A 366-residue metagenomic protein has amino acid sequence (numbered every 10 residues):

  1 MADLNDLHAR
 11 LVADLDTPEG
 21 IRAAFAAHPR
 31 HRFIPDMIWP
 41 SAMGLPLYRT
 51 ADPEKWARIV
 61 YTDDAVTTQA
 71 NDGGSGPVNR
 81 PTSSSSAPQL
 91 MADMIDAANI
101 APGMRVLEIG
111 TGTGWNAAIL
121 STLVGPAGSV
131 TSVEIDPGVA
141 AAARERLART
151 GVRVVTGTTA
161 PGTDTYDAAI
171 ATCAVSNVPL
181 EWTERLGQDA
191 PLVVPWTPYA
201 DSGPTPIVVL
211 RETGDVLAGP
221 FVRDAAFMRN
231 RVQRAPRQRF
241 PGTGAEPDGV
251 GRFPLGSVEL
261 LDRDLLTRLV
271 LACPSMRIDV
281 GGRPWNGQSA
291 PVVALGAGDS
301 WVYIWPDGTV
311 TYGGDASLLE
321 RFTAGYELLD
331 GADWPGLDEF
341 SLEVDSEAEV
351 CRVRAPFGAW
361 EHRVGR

Functional and structural regions predicted by a protein language model:
M1-L107, N116, L123, V139-A141 (+2 more regions): Class I SAM-dependent transferase core
L15, P29-F33, A171, Y326 (+1 more regions): Short amphipathic alpha-helical segments enriched in hydrophobics
I21, D36-S41, R153, R185 (+2 more regions): A short, aromatic/hydrophobic, helix- or strand-capping loop or linear motif that either lines the entrance/gate
I21-R22, N79-P88, T197, A272-M276 (+2 more regions): Hydrophobic alpha-helical segments that drive targeting, anchoring, or assembly
T82-V193, Y199-D201: Conserved nucleotide-cofactor-binding alpha/beta core module
I170-Q288, W360, V364: Class I SAM-binding transferase module
S275-T311: Long low-complexity, intrinsically disordered regions
G296-R366: C-terminal target-recognition/interaction regions appended to catalytic cores
